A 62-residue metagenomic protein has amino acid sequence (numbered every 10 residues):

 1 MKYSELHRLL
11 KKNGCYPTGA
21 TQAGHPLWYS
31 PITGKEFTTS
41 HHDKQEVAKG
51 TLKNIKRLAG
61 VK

Functional and structural regions predicted by a protein language model:
K2-A20, Y29-K62: Basic nucleic-acid-binding interfaces
Q22-G24: Ligand-recognition elements built from short beta-strands and adjacent flexible loops
